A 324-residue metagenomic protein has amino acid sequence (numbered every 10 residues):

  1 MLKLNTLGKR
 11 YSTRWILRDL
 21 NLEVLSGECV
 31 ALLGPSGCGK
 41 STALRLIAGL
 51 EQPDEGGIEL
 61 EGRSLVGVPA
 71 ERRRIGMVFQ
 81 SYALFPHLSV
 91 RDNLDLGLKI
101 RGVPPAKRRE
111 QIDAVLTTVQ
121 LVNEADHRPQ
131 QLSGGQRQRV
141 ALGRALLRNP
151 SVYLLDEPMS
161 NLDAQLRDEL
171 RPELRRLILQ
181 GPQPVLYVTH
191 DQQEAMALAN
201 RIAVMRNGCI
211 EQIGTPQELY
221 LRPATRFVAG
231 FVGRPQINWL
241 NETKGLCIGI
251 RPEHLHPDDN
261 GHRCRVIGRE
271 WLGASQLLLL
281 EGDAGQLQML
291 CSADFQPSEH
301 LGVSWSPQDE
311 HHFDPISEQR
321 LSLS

Functional and structural regions predicted by a protein language model:
K3, E23, E59, G302-S304: ABC ATPase nucleotide-binding domain
C29, A70-G76, Q80-A224: ABC ATPase nucleotide-binding domains
L33-P35: The feature captures the beta-strand-to-loop junction immediately N-terminal to the Walker
S41-L44, V140: ABC ATPase nucleotide-binding domain helices that frame the ATP-binding cleft
A48: Helix-to-loop junction immediately C-terminal to a conserved catalytic motif
G56-S64: Conserved ABC transporter NBD signature motif
G245-S324: Non-catalytic connector elements of ABC transporters
